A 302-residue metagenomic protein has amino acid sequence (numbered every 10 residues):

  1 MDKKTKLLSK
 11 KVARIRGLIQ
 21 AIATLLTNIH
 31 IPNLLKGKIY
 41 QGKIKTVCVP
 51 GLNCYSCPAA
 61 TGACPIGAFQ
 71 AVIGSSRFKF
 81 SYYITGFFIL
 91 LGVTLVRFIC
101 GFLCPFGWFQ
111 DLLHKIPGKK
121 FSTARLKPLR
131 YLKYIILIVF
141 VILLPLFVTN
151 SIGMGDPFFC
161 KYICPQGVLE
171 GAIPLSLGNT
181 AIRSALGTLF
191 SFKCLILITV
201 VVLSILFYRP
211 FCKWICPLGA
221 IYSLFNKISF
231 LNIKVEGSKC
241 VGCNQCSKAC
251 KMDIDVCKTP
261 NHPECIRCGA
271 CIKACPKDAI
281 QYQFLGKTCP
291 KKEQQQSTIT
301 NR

Functional and structural regions predicted by a protein language model:
M1-C257, P263-R302: Non-ligating segments of multi-cofactor redox enzymes
